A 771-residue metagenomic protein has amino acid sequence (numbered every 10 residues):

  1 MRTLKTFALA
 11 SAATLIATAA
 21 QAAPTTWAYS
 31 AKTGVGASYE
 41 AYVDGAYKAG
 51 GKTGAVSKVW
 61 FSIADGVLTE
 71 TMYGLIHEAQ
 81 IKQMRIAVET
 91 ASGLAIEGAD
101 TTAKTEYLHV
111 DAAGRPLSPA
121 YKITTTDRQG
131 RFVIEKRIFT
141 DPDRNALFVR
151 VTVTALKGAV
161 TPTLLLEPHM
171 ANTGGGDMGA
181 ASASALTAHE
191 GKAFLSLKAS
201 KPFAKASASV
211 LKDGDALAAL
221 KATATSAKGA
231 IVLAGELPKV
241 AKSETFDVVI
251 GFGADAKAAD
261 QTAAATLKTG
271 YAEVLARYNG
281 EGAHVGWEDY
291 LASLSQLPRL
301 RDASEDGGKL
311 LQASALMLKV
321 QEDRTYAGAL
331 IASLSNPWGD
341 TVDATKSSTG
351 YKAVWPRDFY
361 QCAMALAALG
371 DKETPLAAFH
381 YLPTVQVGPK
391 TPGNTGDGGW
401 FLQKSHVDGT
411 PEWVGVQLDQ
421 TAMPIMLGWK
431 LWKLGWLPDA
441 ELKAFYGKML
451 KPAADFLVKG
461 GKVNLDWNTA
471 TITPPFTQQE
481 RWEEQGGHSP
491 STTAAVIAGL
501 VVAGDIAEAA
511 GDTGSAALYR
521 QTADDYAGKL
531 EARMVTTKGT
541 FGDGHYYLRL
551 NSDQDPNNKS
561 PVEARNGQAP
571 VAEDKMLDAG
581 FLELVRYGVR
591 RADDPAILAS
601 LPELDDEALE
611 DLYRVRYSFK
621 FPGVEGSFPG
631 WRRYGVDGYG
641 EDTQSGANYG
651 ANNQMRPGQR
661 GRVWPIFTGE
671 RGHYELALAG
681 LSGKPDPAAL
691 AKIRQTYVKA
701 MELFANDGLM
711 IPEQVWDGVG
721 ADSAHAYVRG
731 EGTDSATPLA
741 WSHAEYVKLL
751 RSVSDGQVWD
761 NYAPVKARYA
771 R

Functional and structural regions predicted by a protein language model:
A12, P24-E78, L402-G428, S560-A564 (+2 more regions): C-terminal capping/lid segments that line or modulate ligand- or cofactor-binding pockets
A23-A31, R128-V133, D141-G350, K372 (+3 more regions): Acidic/polar, glycine-enriched structural segments that form the non-catalytic walls/loops of the carbohydrate-binding
T25-T125, L195-D213, H284, E288-S304 (+1 more regions): An extended acidic
T152-T154, L294-A303, L316-Q321, Y360-T374 (+5 more regions): Well-ordered alpha-helical scaffold segments within catalytic/enzyme domains
T154-L156, G179, A188, Y271-G280 (+4 more regions): Aromatic-rich carbohydrate-recognition surfaces in CAZymes
G174, A188-K212, D302-L310, G398-T410 (+4 more regions): Extended ligand-binding clefts on enzyme/binding-domain cores
R301-I331, H380-L402, M423-S491, Q521 (+4 more regions): Active-site acid/base region of carbohydrate-active enzymes
P337-S348, G399-V416, N464-H488, N557-G567 (+2 more regions): Acidic/His metal-coordination segments adjacent to aromatic residues that form catalytic metal sites in metalloenzymes
